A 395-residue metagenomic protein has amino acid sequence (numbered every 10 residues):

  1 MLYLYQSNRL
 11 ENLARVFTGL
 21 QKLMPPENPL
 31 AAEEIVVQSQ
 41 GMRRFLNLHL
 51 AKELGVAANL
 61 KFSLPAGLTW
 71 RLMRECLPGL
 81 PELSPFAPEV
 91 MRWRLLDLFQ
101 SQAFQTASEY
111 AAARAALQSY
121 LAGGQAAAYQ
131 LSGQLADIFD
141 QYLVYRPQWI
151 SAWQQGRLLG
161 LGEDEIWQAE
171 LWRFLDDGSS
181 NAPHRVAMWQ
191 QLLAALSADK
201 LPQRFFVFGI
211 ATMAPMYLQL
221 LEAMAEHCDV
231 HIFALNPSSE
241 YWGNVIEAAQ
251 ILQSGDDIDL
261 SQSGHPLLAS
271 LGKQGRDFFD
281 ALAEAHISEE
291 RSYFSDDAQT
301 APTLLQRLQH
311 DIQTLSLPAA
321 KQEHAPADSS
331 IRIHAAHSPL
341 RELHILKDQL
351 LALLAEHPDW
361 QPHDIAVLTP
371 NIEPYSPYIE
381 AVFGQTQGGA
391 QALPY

Functional and structural regions predicted by a protein language model:
M1-Y395: Nucleic acid-machinery interaction/catalytic patches
